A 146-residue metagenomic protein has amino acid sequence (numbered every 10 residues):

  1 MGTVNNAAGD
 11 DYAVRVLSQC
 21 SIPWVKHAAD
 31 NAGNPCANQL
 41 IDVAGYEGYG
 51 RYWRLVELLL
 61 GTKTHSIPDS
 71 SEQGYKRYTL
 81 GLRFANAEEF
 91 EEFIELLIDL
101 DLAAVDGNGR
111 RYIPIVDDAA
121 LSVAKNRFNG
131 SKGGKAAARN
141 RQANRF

Functional and structural regions predicted by a protein language model:
M1-L121: Positively charged, structured surface patches that bind polyanionic biopolymers
D118-F146: Basic DNA-binding region of bZIP-type proteins
